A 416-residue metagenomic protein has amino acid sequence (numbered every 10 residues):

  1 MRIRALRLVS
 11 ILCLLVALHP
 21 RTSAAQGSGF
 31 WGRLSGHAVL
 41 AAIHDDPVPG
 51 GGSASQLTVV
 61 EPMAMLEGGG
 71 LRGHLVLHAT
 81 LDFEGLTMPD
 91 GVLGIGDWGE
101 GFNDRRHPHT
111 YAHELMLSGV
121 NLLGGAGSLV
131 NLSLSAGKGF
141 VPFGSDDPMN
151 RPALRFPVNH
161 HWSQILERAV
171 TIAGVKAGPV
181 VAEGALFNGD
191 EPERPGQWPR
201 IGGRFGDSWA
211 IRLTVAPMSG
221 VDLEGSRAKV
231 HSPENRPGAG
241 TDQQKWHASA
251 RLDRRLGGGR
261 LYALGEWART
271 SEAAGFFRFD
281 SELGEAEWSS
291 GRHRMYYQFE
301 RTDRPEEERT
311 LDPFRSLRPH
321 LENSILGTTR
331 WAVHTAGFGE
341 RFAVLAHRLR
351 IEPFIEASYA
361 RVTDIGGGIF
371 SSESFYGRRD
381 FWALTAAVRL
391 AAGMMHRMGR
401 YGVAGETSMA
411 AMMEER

Functional and structural regions predicted by a protein language model:
A24-L122, A383, R389: Beta-barrel outer-membrane channel/assembly domains of diderm bacteria
A24-L34, E67-H78, G119-L132, P179 (+4 more regions): Short loop/turn motifs that connect adjacent beta-strands in outer-membrane beta-barrel proteins
F30-L40, V60, G73-L81, G127-A136 (+9 more regions): Transmembrane beta-strands of outer-membrane beta-barrel proteins
A38-D46, G70-H74, L81-T87, K138-P142 (+10 more regions): Transmembrane beta-strands of outer-membrane beta-barrel pores
V39-G50, D90-M116, L122-T214, L321-I325: Surface-exposed coil loops of outer-membrane beta-barrel proteins
A54-P62, P108-H113, I165-T171, K176-G178 (+5 more regions): Residues that define the transmembrane beta-barrel architecture of outer-membrane proteins
V60-G70, L115-G119, A136, T171-A177 (+6 more regions): Residues on the lipid-exposed face of transmembrane beta-strands in outer-membrane beta-barrel proteins
A177-V181, A185, T214-T328, A332-H334: Detector for outer-membrane/organellar transmembrane beta-barrel domains, recognizing the amphipathic beta-strand
